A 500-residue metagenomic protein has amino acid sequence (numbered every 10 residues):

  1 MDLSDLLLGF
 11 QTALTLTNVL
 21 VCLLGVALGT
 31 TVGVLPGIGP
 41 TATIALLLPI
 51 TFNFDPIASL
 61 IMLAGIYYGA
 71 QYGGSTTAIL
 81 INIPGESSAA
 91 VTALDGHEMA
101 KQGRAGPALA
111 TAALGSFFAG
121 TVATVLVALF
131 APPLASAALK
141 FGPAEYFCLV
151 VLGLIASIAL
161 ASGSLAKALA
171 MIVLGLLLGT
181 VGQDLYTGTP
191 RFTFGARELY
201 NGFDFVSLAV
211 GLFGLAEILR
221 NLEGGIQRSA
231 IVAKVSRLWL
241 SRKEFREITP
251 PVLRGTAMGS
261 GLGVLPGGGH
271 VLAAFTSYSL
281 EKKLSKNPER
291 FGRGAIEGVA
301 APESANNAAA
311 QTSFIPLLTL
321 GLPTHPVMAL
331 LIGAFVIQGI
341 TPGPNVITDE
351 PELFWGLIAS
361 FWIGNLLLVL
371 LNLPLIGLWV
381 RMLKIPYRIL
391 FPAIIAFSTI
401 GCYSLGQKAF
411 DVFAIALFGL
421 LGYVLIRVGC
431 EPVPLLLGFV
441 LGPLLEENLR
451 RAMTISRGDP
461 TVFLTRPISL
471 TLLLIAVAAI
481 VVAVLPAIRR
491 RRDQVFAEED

Functional and structural regions predicted by a protein language model:
M1-I61, Q102-T111, S116, G120-A131 (+8 more regions): N-terminal alpha-helical transmembrane segments of multi-pass membrane transport and channel/translocase proteins
M1-S59, A138-L139, P190-A295, V380 (+4 more regions): Helix-loop-helix hairpins and the membrane-proximal interhelical loops of multi-pass alpha-helical transport proteins
V26-P40, A70-N82, S157-S162, T256-P266 (+3 more regions): Transmembrane alpha-helix interface/packing and boundary motifs in multi-pass membrane proteins, characterized by
V32-T41, I79-A89, V122-L126, L262-V271 (+4 more regions): Short helix-coil transition sites and intra-membrane helix breaks within transmembrane domains of multi-pass
P40-P49, L63, A78-E98, L129 (+7 more regions): Re-entrant/interfacial helical elements at transmembrane boundaries that shape and gate the permeation pathway
I57-I61, E98-G115, K286-G298, P326-A329 (+1 more regions): Membrane-interface alpha-helices at helix entry/exit sites of multi-pass transporters
Y68-G73, L114-L126, L178, A300-F314 (+2 more regions): Membrane-embedded alpha-helical segments of transport systems, primarily multispan ion/solute transporters
A110-I226, I337-R491: Membrane-embedded alpha-helical modules
